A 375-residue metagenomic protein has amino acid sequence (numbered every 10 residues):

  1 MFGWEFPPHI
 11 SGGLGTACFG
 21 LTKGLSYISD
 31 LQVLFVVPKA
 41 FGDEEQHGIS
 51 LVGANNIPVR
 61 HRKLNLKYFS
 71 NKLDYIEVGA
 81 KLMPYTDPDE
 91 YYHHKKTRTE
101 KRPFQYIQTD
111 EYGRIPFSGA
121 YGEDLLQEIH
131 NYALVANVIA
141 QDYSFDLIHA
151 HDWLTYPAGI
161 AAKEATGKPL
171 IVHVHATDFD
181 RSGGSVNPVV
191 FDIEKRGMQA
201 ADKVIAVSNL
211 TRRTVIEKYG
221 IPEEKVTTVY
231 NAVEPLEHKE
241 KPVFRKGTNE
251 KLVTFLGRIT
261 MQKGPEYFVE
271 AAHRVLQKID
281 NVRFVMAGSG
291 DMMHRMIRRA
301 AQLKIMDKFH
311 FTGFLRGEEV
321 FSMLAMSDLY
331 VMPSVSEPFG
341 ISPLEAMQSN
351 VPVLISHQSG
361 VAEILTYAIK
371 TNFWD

Functional and structural regions predicted by a protein language model:
L34-A140: A conserved catalytic-core segment of Leloir-type glycosyltransferases
I205, K246-A272: Conserved donor-binding/catalytic core segment of Leloir-type glycosyltransferases
L210, A232: Carbohydrate-associated surface elements
R295-L315: Nucleotide-activated donor-binding/catalytic signature segment of Leloir-type glycosyltransferases, i.e., the conserved
F314-L315, S322-S327: Short alpha-helical donor nucleotide-sugar binding micro-motif in glycosyltransferases
V335: Aromatic "clamp/platform" in nucleotide-sugar-dependent glycosyltransferases that forms part of the donor/acceptor
P352-I355: Short hydrophobic beta-strand element within catalytic cores of glycosyltransferases and related nucleotide-activated
A362-D375: Change "using UDP/GDP/dTDP sugars" to "using nucleotide sugars
